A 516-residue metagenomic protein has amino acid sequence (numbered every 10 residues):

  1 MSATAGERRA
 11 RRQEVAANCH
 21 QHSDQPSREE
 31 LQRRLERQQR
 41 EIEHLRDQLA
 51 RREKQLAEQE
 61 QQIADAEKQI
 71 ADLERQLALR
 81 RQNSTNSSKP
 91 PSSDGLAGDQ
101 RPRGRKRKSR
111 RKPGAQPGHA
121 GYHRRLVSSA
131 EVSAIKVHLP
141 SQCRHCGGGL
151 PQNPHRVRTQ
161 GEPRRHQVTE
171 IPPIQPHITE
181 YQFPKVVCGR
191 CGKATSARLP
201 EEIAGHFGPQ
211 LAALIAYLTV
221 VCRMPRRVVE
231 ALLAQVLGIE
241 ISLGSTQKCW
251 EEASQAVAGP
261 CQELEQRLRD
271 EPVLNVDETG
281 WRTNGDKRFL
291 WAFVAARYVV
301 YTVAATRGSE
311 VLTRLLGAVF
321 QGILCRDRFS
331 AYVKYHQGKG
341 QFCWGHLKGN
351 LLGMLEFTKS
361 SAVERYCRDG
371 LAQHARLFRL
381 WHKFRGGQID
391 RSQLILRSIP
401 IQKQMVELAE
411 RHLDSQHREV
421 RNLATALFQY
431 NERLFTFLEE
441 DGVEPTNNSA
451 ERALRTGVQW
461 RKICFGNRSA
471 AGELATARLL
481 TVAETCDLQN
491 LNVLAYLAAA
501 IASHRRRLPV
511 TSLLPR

Functional and structural regions predicted by a protein language model:
M1-G205, V276, R282, R326: Short, flexible loop/hinge motifs at secondary-structure junctions
L73, C143, C188, I215 (+10 more regions): Mobile genetic element proteins and their domesticated derivatives, centered on retroelements and DNA transposons
G147, Q175, G192, W250 (+5 more regions): Short, flexible loop/turn elements at secondary-structure junctions
Q152-H155, S196-L199, T283-G285, Y301-V303 (+6 more regions): Short helix/loop capping segments that flank catalytic or ligand/cofactor-binding pockets
P209-C222: Short, amphipathic alpha-helical "recognition" segments used to contact nucleic acids or chromatin
R226, L232-K339: RNase H-like nuclease fold core
I323, R328-S330, H336-D369: Conserved beta-strand -> loop -> alpha-helix junction used to position metal-binding or nucleic-acid-contacting
F329-Y335, R365-R516: Acidic/histidine-rich catalytic cores and adjacent linkers of DNA breakage/strand-transfer/modification proteins
